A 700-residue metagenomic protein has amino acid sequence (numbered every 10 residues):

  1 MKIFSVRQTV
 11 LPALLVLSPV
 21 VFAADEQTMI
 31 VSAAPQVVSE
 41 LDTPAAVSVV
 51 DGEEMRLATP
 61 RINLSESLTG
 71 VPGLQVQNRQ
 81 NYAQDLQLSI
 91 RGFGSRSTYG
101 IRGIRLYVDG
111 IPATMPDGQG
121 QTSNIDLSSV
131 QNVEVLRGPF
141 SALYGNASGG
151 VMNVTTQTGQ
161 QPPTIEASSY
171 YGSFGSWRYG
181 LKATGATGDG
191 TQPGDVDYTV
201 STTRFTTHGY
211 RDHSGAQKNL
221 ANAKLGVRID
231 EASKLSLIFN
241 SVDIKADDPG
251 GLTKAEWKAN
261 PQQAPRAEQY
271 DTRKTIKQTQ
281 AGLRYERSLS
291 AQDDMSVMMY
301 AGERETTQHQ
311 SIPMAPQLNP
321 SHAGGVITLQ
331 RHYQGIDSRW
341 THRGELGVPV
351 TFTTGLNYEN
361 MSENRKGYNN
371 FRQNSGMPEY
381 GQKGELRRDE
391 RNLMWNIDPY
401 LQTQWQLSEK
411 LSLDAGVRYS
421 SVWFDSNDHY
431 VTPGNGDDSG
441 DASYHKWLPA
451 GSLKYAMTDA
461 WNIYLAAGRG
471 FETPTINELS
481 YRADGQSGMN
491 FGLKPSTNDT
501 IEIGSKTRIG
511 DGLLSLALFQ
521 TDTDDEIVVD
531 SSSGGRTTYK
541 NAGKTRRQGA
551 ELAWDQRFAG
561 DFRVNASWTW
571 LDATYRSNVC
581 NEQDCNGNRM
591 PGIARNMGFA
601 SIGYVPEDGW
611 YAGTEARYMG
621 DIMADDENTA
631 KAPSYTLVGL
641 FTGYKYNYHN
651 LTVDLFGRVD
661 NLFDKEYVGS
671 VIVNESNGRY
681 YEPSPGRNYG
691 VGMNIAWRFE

Functional and structural regions predicted by a protein language model:
I104, I111-R137: Short acidic/polar hinge/loop motifs at secondary-structure boundaries that mediate gating or recognition
I125-S168: A beta-strand signature from Gram-negative outer-membrane beta-barrel systems, especially the internal plug domain
T164, Y171-T206, R211-P249, R273-D293 (+5 more regions): Transmembrane beta-barrel wall of Gram-negative outer-membrane proteins
T184, N240, L465, I501 (+3 more regions): Conserved C-terminal beta-signal and adjacent last beta-strands/turns of outer-membrane beta-barrel proteins
T184, T191, R284-E286, D294-I312 (+5 more regions): Membrane-embedded beta-barrel scaffold of Gram-negative outer-membrane proteins
K234-N240, K274-V431, A456, L514-L518 (+2 more regions): Face-selective signature of the C-terminal outer-membrane beta-barrel domain
K245-D247, G251-A259, S362-N369, W423-Y430 (+8 more regions): Surface-exposed extracellular loop regions of Gram-negative outer-membrane beta-barrel proteins, predominantly
W340-R343, S408-E409, L413, S421 (+3 more regions): Gram-negative outer-membrane beta-barrel transporters
